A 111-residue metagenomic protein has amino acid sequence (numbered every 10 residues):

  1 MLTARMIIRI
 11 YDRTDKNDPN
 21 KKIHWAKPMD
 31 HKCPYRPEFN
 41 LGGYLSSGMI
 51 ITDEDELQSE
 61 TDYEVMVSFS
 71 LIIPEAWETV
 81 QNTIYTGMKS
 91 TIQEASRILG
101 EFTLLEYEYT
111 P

Functional and structural regions predicted by a protein language model:
M1-P111: C-terminal effector/interaction modules appended to NTPase cores
